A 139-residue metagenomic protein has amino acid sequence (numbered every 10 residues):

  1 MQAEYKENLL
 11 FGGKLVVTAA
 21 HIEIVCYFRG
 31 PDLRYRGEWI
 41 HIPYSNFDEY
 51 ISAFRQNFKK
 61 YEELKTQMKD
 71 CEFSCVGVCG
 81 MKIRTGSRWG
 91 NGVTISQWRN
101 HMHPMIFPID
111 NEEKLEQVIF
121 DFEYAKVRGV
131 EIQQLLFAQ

Functional and structural regions predicted by a protein language model:
M1-Q139: Positively charged, low-complexity terminal tracts and the immediately adjacent first secondary-structure elements
